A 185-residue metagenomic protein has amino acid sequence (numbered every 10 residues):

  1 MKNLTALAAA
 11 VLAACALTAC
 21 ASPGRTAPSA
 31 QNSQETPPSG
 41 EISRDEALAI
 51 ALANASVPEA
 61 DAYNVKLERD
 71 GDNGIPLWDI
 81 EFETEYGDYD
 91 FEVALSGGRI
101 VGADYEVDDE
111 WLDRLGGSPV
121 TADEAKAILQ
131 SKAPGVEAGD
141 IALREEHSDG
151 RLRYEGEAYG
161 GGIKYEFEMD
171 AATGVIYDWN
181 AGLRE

Functional and structural regions predicted by a protein language model:
K2-E185: Long, terminal "pre-/pro-" and other extracytoplasmic accessory regions that lie outside the mature folded/catalytic
